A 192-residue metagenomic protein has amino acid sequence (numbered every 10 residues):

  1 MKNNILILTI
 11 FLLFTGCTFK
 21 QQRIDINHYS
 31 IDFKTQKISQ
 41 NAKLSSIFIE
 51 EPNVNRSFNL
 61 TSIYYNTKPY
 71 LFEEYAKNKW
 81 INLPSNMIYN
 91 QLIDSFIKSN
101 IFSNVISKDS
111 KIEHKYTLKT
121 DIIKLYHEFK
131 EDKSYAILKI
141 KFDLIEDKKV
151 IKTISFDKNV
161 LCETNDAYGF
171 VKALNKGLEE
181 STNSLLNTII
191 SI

Functional and structural regions predicted by a protein language model:
M1-C17: Sec-dependent bacterial lipoprotein signal peptides
C17-N86, S191-I192: A structural "domain/chain start" motif
T18-K37, N41-A42, K98-K149, E163: Surface-exposed short loop/turn segments
P52, D121-L125, D157-N159: Generic short beta-strand segments
F72-K79, K148-E180: Short secondary-structure boundary motifs at beta->alpha junctions and helix caps
S85, Y89-I93, N175-L178, T182 (+1 more regions): Extracytoplasmic/secreted envelope proteins and their assembly/folding machinery, especially bacterial periplasmic
I93, I97-I101, L186-I190: Sec-exported extracytoplasmic/periplasmic mature domains
